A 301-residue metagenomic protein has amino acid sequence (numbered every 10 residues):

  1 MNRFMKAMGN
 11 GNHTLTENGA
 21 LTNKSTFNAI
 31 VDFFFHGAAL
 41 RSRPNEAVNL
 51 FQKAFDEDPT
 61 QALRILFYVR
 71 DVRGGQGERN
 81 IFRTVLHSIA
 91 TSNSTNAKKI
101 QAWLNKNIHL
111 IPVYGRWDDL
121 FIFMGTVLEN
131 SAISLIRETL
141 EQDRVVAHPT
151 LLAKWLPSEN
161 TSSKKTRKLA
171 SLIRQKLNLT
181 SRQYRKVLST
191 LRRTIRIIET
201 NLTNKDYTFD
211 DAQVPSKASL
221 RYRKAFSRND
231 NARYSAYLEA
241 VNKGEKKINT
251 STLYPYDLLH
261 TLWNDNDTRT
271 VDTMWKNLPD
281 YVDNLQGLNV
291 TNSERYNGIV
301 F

Functional and structural regions predicted by a protein language model:
M1-F301: Long lumenal/extracellular ectodomains of secretory and single-pass membrane proteins
